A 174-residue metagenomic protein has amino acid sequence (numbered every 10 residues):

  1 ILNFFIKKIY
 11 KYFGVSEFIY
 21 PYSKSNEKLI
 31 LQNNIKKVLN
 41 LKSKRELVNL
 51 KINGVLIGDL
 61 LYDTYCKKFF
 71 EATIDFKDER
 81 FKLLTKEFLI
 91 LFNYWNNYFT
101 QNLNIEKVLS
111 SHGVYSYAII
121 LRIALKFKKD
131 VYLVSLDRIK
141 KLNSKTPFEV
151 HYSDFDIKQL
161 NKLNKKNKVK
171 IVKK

Functional and structural regions predicted by a protein language model:
I1-I90, L136-K174: Conserved N-terminal ligand/cofactor-binding loop architecture of enzyme catalytic domains
L91-P147, H151: Conserved nucleotide-sugar donor-interacting segment of glycosyltransferase catalytic cores, predominantly GT-B
